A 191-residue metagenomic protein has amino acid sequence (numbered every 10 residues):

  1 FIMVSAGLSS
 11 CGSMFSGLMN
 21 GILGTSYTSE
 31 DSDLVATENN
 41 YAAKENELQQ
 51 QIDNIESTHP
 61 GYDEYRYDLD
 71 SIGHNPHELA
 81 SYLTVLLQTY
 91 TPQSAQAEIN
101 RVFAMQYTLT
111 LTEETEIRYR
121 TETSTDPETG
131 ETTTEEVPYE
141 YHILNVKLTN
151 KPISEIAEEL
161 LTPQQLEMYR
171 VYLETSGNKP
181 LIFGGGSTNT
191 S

Functional and structural regions predicted by a protein language model:
F1-T190: Membrane-proximal envelope biogenesis segments
